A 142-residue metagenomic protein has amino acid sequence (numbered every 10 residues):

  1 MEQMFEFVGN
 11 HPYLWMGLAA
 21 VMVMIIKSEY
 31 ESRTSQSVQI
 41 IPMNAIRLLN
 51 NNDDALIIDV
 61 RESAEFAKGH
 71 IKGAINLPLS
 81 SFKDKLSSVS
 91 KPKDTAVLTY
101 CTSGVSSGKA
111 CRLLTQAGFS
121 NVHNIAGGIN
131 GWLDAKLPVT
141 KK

Functional and structural regions predicted by a protein language model:
M1-I40, N44, N51, A55 (+3 more regions): Rhodanese-like catalytic fold shared by cysteine-dependent sulfurtransferases and DSP/PTP-type phosphatases
I58: Conserved beta/loop motifs at nucleotide-recognition and modification sites
